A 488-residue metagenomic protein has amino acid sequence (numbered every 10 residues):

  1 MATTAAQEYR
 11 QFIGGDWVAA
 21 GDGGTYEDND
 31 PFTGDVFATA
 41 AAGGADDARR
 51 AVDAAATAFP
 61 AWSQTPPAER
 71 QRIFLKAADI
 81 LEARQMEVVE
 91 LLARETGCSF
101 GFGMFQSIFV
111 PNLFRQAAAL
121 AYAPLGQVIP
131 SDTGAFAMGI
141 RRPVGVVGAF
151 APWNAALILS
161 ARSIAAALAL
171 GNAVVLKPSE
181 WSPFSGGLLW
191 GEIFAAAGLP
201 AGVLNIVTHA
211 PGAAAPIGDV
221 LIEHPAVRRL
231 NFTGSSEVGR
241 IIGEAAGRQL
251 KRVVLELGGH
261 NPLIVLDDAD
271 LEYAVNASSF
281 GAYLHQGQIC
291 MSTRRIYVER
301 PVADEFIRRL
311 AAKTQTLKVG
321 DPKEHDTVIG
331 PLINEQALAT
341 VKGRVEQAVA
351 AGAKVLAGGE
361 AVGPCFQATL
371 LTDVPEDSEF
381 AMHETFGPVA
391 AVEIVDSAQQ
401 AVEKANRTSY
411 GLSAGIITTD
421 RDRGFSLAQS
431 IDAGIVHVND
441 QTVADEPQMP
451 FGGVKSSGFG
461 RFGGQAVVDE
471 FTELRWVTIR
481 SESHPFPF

Functional and structural regions predicted by a protein language model:
M1-F32: Hydrophobic face of amphipathic alpha-helices that form TPR/SEL1-like repeat modules and related alpha-solenoid
T33-T39, V227, I264, K318 (+3 more regions): Conserved C-terminal structural/oligomerization subdomain of aldehyde/semialdehyde dehydrogenase
G34, R70, L92, F114 (+10 more regions): Residue-level signal for inorganic ion chemistry
D35-P124, G134: Glycine-rich loop-to-alpha-helix module at the N-terminal edge of alpha/beta enzyme cores
F37-G43, A58-Q64, G148-A149, L263-L266 (+4 more regions): Short, well-ordered beta-strand elements within core beta-sheets of diverse protein domains
F59, S63, A78-Q85, V89 (+19 more regions): Structural signal for hydrophobic packing residues in well-ordered secondary-structure cores of soluble enzyme domains
G126-Y273, V395: Rossmann-like NAD(P) dinucleotide-binding subdomain of oxidoreductase/dehydrogenase enzymes
A196, A213, E237-P375, A398-Q399 (+2 more regions): ALDH superfamily catalytic-core signature
